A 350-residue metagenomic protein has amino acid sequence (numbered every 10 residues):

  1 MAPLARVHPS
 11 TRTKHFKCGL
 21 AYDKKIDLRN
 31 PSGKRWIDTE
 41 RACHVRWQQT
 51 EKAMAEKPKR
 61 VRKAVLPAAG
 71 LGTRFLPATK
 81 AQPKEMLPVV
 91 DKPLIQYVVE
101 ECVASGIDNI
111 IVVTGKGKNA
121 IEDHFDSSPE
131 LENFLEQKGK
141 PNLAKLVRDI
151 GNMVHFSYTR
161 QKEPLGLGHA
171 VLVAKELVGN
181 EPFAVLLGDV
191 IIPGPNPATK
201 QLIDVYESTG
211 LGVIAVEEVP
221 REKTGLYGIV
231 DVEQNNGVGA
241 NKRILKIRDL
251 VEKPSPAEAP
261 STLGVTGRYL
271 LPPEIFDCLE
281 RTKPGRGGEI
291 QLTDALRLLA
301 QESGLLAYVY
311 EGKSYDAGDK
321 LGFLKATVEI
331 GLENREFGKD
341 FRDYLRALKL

Functional and structural regions predicted by a protein language model:
P9, F16-G19, D23, V45: Short hydrophobic alpha-helical segments enriched in small aliphatic residues
H15-C18, R35, R41, Q48-Q49: Cationic, low-complexity basic patches in intrinsically disordered or flexible, solvent-exposed regions
K25-I26, N30, K52: Polybasic, lysine-rich low-complexity intrinsically disordered segments
H44-L66, R74, P88, K92-V185 (+1 more regions): Conserved N-terminal catalytic core of the sugar/cofactor nucleotidyltransferase
A55-V61, V232, N241-K246, P260-L350: Conserved alpha/beta core of the MobA/IspD/sugar-nucleotide pyrophosphorylase nucleotidyltransferase superfamily
L71, V190: Active-site metal-binding loops of divalent metal-dependent hydrolases
I191-D277, T282, R286: Conserved core of the sugar-phosphate nucleotidyltransferase
